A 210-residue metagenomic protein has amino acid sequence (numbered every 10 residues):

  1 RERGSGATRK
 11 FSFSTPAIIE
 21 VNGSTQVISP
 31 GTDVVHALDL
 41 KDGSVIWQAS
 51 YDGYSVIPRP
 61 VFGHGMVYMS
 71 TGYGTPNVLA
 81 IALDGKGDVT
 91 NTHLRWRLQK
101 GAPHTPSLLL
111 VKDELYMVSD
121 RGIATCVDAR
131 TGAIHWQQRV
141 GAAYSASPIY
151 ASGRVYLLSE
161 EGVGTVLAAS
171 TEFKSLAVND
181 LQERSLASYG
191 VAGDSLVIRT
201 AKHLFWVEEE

Functional and structural regions predicted by a protein language model:
R1-S24, P30, Q48-G63, S70-P76 (+3 more regions): Extracytoplasmic beta-rich repeat domains
P30-T32, G72-G74, L83, D120 (+3 more regions): Short loop/turn segments immediately following the C-termini of beta-strands
V34-L40: Membrane-embedded hairpin module used as a gating/binding unit in multi-pass transport and secretion proteins
P76, G162-V163, A169, E183-E210: Blade-level signature of beta-propeller repeat domains, shared across WD40, Kelch, NHL, RCC1 and BNR/Asp-box propellers
P76-V78, L98-A169: Loop/turn-rich, solvent-exposed surfaces of beta-rich toroidal or solenoidal domains
A80-V89, A129-R130, V166-E172, E208-E210: Short loop/turn segments immediately following beta-strands, especially the blade-tip and inter-blade linker loops
